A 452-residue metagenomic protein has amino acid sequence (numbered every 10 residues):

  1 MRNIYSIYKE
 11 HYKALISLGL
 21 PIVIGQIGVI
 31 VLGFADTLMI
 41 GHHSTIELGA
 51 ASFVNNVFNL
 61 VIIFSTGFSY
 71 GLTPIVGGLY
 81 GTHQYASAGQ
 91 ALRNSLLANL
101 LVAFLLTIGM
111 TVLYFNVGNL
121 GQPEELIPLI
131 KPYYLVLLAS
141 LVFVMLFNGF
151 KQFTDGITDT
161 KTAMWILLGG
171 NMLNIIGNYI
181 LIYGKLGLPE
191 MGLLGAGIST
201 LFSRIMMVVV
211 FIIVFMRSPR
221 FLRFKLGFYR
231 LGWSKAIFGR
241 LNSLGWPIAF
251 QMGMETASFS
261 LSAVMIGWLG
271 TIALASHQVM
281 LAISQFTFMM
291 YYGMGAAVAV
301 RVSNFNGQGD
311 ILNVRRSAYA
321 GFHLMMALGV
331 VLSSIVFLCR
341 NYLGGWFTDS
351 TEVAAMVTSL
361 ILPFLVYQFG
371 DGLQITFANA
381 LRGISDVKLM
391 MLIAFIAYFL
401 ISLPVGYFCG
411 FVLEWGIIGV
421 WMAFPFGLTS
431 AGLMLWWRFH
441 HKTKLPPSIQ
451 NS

Functional and structural regions predicted by a protein language model:
M1-G19, V76-V142, L188-G245, V302-Y367 (+1 more regions): Short alpha-helical transmembrane segments in multi-pass integral membrane proteins
I7-L38, H42-H43, N59-G71, I75 (+5 more regions): N-terminal transmembrane alpha-helices
S17-D36, V136, F147, G170 (+5 more regions): Transmembrane helical elements of multi-pass membrane transporters/channels
L20, I24, V54-V57, L97 (+16 more regions): Hydrophobic residues within alpha-helical transmembrane segments of multi-pass solute transporters/permease subunits
I22, Q26, T37-L38, P74 (+16 more regions): Transmembrane alpha-helix boundary and packing residues in multipass membrane permease domains and related
I27, V31-G49, V117-E124, I180-M191 (+4 more regions): Helix-terminus/linker motif at the lipid-water interface of multi-pass membrane proteins
L48-V112, V144-T158, T162-A163, A263 (+3 more regions): Small-residue-rich hydrophobic transmembrane alpha-helices
S69, L137-D155, A163-N171, A196-F211 (+5 more regions): Short runs within selected transmembrane alpha-helices of multi-pass transporters and secretion channels
